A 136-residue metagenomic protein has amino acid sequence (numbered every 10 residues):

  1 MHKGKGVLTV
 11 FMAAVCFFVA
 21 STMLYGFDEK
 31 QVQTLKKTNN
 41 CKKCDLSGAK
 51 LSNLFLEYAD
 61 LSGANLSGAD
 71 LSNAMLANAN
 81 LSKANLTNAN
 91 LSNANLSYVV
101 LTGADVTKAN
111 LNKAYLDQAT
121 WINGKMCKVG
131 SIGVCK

Functional and structural regions predicted by a protein language model:
H2-F11: Bacterial N-terminal signal peptides that target proteins for export
V10-V19: Bacterial N-terminal signal peptides
Y25-K136: Tandem repeat scaffolds
